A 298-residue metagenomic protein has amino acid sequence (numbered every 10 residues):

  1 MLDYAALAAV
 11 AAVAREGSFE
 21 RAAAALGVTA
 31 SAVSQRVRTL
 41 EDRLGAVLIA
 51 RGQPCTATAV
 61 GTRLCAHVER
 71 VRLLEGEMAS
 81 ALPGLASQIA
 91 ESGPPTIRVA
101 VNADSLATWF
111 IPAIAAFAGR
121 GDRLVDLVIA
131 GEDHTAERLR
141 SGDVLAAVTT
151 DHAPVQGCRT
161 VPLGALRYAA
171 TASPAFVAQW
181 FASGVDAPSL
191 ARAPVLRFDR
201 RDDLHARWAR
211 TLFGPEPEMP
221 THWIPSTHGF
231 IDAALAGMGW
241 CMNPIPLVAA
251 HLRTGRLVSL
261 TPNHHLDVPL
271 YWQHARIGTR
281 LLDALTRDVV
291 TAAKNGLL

Functional and structural regions predicted by a protein language model:
V10, A22-A23, T58-G61, G237: Hydrophobic two-helix hairpin corresponding to the core of helix-turn-helix DNA-binding domains
A11-G27: Short helix-boundary/capping micro-motifs
T29, R36-T39, A113: Residues within the DNA-recognition helix of helix-turn-helix
E41-A59: A short LG(V/I)-centered, amphipathic sequence patch enriched for acidic residue(s) preceding the LG motif
R43-L44, L64-A90: Alpha-helical linker/hinge and terminal dimerization helices associated with HTH transcriptional regulators
S92-Q156: Central regulatory/effector-binding core of bacterial HTH transcription factors
R159-M238, L247-L266, N295-L298: C-terminal regulatory
P262-L298: A late-sequence structural motif
